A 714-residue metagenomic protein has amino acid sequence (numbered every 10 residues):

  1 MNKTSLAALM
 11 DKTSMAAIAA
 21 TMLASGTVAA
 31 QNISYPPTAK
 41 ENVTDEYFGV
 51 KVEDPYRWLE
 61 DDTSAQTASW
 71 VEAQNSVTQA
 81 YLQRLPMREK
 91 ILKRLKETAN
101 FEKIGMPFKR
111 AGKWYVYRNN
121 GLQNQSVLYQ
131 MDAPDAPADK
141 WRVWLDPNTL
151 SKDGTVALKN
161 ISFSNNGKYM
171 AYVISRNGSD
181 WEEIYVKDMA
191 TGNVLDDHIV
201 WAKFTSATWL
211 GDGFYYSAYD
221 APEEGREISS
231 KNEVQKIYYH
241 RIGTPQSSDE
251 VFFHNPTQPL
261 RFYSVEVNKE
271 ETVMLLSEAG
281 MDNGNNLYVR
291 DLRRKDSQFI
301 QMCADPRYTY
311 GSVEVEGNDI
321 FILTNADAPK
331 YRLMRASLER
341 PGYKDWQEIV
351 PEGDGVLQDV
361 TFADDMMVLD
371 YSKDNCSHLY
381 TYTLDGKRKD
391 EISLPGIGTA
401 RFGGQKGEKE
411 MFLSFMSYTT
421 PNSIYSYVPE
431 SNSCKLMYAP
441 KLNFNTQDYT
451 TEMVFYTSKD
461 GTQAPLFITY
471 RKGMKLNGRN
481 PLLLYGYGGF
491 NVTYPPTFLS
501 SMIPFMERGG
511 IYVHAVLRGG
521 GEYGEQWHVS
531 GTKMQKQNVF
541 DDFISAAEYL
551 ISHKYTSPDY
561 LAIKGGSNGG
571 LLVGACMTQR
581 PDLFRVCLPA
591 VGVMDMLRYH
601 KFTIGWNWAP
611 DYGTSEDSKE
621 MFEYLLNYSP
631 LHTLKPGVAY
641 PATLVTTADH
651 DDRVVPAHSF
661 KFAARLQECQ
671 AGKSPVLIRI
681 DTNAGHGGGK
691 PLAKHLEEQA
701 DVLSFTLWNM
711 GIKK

Functional and structural regions predicted by a protein language model:
A65-S162, V173, R261-D291, D296-V315 (+6 more regions): Non-catalytic accessory segments flanking enzyme active sites
W114, G167-A171, F214-Y215, M274 (+3 more regions): Hydrophobic beta-strand positions that form the internal "hydrophobic ladder" of WD40/Gbeta-like beta-propeller blades
N119-S126, S151-V156, I174-E183, H198-K203 (+7 more regions): A flexible loop/linker signature enriched in serine peptidases of the S9 family
Q130-D132, Y185-M189, K231-G243, Y288-L292 (+2 more regions): Beta-propeller blade signature
W141, P147, M189-W201, T244-P256 (+3 more regions): Blade-edge beta-strand/turn elements of extracellular beta-propeller and related beta-sheet repeat scaffolds
W144, N148-S164, V173-S179, N193 (+7 more regions): Cap/lid segment of the alpha/beta-hydrolase catalytic domain
N255-Y331, A336-K344, V350-G355, V360 (+3 more regions): Long hydrophobic segments that form regular secondary structure
H514-K714: Active-site-proximal cap/loop segments of hydrolase catalytic domains
